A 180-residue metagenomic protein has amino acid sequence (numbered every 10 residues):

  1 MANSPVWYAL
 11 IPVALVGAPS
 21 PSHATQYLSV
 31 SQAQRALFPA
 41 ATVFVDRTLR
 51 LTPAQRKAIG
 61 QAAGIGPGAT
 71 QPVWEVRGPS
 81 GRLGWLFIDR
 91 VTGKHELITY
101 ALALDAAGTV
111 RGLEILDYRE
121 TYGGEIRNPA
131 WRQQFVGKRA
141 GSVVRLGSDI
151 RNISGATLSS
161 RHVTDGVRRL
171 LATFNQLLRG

Functional and structural regions predicted by a protein language model:
M1-A2, A18-S20: Intrinsically disordered, low-complexity segments
M1-A9: Bacterial N-terminal signal peptides that target proteins for export
Y8-A18: Bacterial N-terminal signal peptides
P19-I153, T157-R161, D165-G180: Flexible, solvent-exposed loop/hinge segments and secondary-structure transition points
